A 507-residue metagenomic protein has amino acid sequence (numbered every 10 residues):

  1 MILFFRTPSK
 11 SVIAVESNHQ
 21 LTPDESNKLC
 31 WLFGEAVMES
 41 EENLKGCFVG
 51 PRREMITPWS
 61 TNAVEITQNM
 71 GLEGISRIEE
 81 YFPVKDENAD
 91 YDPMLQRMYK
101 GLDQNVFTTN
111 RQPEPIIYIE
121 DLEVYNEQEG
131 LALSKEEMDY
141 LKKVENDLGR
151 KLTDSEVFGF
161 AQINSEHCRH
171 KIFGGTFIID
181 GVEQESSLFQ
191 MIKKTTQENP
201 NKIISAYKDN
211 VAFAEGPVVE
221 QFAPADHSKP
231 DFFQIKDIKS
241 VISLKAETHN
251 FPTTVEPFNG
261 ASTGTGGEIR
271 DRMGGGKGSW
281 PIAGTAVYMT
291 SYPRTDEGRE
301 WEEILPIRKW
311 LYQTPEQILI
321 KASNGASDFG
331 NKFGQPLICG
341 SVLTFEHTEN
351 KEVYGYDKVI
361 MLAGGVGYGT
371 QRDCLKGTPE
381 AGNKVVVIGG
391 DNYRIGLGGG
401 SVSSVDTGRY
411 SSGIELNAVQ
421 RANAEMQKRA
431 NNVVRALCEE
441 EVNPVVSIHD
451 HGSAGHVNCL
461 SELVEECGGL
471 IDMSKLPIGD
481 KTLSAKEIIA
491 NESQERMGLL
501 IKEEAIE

Functional and structural regions predicted by a protein language model:
M1-T407, S412-M426, V434-V442, G452-H456 (+5 more regions): Core nucleic-acid recognition elements
V446-H449, G498: Short catalytic-loop micro-motif centered on adjacent basic/acidic residues
V464-K486: Anionic-ligand anchoring segments at beta-strand to alpha-helix junctions in alpha/beta enzyme folds, i.e., glycine
N491-S493: A structural signal for short secondary-structure junctions
